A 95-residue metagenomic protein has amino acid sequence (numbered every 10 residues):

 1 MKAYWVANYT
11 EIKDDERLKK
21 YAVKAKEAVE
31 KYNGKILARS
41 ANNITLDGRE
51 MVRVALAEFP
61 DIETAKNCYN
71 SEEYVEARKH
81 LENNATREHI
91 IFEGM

Functional and structural regions predicted by a protein language model:
M1-R53, F59-N70, E93-M95: Short S/T/G/P-rich N-terminal loop/turn motif that feeds into the first structured element of a domain
A65-I90: C-terminal structural segments of small proteins and small subunits
